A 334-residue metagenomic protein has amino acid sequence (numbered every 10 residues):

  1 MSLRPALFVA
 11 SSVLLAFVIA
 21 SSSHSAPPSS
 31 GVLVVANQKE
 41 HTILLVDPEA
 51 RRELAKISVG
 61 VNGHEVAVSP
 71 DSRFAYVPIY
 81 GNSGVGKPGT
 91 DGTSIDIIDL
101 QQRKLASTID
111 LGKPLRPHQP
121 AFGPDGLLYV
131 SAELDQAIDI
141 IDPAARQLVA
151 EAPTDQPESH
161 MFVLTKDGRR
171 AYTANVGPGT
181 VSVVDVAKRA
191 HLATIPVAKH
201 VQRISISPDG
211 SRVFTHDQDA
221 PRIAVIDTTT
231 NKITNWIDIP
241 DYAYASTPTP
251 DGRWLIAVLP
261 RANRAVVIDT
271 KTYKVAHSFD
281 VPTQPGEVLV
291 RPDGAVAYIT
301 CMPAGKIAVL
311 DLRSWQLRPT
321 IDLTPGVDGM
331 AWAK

Functional and structural regions predicted by a protein language model:
M1-S11: Bacterial N-terminal signal peptides that target proteins for export
L14-K334: Predominantly soluble domains enriched in secretory-pathway, periplasmic, or organellar proteins
